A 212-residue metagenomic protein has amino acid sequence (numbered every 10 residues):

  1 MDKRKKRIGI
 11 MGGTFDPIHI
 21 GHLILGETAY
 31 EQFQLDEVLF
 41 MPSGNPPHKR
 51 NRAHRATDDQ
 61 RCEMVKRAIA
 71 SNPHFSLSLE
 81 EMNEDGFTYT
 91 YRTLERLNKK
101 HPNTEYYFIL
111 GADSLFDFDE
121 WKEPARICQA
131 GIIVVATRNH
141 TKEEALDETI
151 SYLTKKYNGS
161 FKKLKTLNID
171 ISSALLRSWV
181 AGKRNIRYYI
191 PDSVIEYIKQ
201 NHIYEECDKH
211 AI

Functional and structural regions predicted by a protein language model:
M1-I212: Nucleotidyltransferase catalytic core that binds NTPs
